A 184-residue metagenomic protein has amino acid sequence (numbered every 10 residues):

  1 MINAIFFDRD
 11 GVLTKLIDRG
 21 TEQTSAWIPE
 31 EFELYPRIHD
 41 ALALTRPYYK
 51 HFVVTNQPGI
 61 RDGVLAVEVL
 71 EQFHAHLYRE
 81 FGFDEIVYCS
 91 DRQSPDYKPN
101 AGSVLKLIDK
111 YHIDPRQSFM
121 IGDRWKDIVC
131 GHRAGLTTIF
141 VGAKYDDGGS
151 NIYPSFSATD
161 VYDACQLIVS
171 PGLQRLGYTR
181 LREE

Functional and structural regions predicted by a protein language model:
M1-K50: Active-site neighborhood of HAD-like aspartate-dependent phosphohydrolases
M1-R9, I17, Q166, S170-E184: Non-catalytic pre-domain segments flanking phosphatase-related domains
A26-E33, L65-Q72, P99, S103: Alpha-helix N-cap and loop-to-helix initiation/capping positions
I38, L42-H74, F83-R92, G131: Substrate-recognition element of Asp-dependent hydrolases with the DxDx(T/V) motif
K50-H51, Q117, T137: Residues at the starts of beta-strands that form the adenosine-phosphate
F73-Y88, G149-S170: Structural recognition of alpha->loop->beta junctions
K98-I128: Conserved Lys-Pro-Asp/Glu-containing loop-to-beta segment of HAD-superfamily phosphomonoesterases, centered on
M120-T159: Acidic, Mg2+-coordinating phosphoryl-transfer loop and its flanking beta/alpha structural elements, shared across
